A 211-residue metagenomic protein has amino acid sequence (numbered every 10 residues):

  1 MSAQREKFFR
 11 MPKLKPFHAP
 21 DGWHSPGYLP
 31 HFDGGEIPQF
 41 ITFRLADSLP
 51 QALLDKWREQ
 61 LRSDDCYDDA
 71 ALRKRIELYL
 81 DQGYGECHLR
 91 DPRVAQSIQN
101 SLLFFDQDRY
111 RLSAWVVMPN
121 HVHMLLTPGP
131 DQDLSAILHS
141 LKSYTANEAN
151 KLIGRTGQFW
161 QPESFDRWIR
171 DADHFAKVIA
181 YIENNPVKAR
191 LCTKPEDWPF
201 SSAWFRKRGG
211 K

Functional and structural regions predicted by a protein language model:
M1-K211: Short catalytic/metal-binding and nucleic-acid-binding patches
